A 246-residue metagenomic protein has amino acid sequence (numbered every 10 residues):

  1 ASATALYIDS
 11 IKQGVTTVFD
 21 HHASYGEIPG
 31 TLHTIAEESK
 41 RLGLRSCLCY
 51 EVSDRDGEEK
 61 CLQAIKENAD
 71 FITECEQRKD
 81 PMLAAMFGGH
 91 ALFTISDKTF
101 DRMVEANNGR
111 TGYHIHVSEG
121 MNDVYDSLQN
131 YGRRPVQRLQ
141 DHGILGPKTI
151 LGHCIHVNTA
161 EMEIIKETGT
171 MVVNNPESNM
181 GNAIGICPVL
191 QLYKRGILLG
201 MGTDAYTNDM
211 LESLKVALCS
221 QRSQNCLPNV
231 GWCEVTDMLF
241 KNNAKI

Functional and structural regions predicted by a protein language model:
A1-T34: Metal-associated gating/positioning segment near the N- to mid-region
G14, S39, F87, H116 (+7 more regions): Divalent metal-coordination and catalytic microenvironments
H22, E27-I155: Metal-coordinating catalytic core of metallo-dependent amide/deamination hydrolases
G43-R45, V104-G112, I144-P147, I164-V173 (+2 more regions): Glycine-enriched alpha-helix->loop->beta-strand junction motifs that scaffold or abut catalytic
V52, E119, P176-G181, D204-Y206: Short, acidic/turn-prone active-site loops that include or flank metal/cofactor- and phosphate-binding residues
M121-R133, T159-K166, A183-Y193, T207-N225: Histidine/acidic-residue-rich catalytic or RNA/ligand-binding cores of hydrolases and nuclease-related proteins
D141-I144, K148, L190-I246: His/Asp/Glu-enriched, well-ordered alpha-helical/loop segment that forms or immediately abuts the divalent-metal
